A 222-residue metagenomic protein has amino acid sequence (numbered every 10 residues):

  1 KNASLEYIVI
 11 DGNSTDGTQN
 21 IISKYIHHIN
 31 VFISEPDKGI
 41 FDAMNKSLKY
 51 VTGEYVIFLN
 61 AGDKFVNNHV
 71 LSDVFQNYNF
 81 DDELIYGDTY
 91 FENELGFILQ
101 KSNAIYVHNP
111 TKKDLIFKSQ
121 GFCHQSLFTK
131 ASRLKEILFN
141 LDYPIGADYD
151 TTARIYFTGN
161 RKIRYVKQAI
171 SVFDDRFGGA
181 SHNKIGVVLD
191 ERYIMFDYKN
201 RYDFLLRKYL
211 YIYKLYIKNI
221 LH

Functional and structural regions predicted by a protein language model:
K1-S4: Short, acidic, metal-binding catalytic loop of nucleotide-sugar glycosyltransferases
D11-N20, N60: A conserved acidic beta->alpha catalytic loop
G12, K38, G62-F65, T89: Acidic metal-phosphate-binding loop of nucleotide-sugar-dependent transferases
G17-T18, M44, N67-D73, L95-G96 (+3 more regions): Acidic donor-diphosphate engagement hotspot in glycosyltransferases and nucleotidyltransferases that stabilizes
S34-V51: Glycine-rich, basic loop-to-helix element that forms the pyrophosphate-binding segment of sugar-nucleotide handling
V56: Short aromatic/hydrophobic "clamp" motif used to bind/position activated sugar donors
K64, N68-Q100: Conserved donor NDP-sugar-binding/catalytic core segment of glycosyltransferases
I105-E191: Conserved nucleotide-sugar donor-binding catalytic segment
